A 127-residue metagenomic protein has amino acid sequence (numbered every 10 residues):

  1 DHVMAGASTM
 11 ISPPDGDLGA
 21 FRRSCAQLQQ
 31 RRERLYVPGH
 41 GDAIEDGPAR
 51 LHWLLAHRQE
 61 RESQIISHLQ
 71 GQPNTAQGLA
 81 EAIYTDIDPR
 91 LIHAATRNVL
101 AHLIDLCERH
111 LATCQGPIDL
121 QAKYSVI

Functional and structural regions predicted by a protein language model:
D1-E62: Metallo-beta-lactamase
Q64-I127: C-terminal regulatory/interaction regions
